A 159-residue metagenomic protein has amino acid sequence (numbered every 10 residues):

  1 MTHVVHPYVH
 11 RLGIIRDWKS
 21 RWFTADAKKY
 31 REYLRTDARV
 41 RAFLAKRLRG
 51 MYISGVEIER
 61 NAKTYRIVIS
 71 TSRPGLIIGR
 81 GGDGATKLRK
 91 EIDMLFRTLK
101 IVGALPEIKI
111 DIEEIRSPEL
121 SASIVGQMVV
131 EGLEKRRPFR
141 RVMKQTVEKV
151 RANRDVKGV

Functional and structural regions predicted by a protein language model:
M1-V159: RNA-contacting regions in translation and RNA-metabolism proteins, encompassing KH/S1 modules where present
